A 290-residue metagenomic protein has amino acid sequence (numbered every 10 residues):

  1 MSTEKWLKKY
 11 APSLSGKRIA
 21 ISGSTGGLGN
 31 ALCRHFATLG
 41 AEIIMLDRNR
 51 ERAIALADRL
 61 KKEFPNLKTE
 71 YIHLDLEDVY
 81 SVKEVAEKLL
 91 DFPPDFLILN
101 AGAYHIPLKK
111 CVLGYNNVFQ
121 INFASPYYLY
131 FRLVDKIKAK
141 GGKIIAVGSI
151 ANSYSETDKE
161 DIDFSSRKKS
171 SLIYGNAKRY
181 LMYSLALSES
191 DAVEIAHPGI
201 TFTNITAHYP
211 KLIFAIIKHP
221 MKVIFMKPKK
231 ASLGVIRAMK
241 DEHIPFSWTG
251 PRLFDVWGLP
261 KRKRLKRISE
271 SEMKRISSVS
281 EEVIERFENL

Functional and structural regions predicted by a protein language model:
R18, T25-G26: Conserved glycine-rich cofactor-binding loop
S22, P94-H105, N122, A146-G148 (+1 more regions): Rossmann-fold scaffold of SDR-type NAD(P)-dependent oxidoreductases
L39-A55: Conserved glycine-rich Rossmann-like NAD(P)H-binding loop of the short-chain dehydrogenase/reductase
E63-Y80: Rossmann-fold cofactor-recognition segment
L76-F92: Conserved Rossmann-fold cofactor-binding substructure of NAD(P)-dependent oxidoreductases
V82, I195, K218-L265, S271-S278 (+1 more regions): C-terminal helical subdomain
I106-P107, G142-S190, H197-F214, K218: Catalytic loop of short-chain dehydrogenase/reductase
P107-I121: Short alpha-helical oligomerization interface
